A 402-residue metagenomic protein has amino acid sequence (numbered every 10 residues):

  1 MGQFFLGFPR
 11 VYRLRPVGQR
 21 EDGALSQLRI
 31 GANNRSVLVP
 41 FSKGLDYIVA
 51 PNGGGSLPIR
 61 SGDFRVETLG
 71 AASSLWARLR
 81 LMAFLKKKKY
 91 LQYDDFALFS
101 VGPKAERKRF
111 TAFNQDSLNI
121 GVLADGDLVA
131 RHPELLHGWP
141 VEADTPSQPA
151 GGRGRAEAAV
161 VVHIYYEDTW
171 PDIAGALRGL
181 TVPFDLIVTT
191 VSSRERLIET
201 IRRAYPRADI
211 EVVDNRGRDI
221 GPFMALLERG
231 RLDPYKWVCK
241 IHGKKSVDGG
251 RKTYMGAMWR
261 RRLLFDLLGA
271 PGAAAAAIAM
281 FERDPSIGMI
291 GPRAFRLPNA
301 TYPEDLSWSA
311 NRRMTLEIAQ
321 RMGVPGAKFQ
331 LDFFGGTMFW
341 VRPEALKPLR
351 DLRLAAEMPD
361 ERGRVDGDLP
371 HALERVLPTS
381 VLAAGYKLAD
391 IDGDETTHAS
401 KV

Functional and structural regions predicted by a protein language model:
G2-V402: ER/Golgi luminal nucleotide-sugar-dependent glycosyltransferases, focusing on the catalytic module
